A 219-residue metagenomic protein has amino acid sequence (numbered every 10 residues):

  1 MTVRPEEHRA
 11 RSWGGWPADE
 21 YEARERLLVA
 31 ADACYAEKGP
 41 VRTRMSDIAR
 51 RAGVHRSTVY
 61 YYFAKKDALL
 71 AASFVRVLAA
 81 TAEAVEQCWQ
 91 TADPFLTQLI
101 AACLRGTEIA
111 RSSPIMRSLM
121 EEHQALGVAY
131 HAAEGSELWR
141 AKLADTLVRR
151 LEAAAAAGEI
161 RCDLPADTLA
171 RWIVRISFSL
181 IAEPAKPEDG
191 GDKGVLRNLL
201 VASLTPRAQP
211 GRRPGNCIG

Functional and structural regions predicted by a protein language model:
M1-G14, E108, A141-D145, R149-A157 (+2 more regions): C-terminal peripheral helix-coil segments that are non-catalytic and often amphipathic
M1-K38, R42-R51, A68-A71, N216-I218: Basic, helix-initiating cap at the start of DNA-binding domains
E37-P40, Y61, R161: Helix-turn-helix/winged-helix DNA-binding modules
A52-F63: Short hydrophobic/aromatic patch on the recognition helix
K66, S73, V77, T81 (+6 more regions): Hydrophobic/aromatic residues within well-ordered alpha-helical segments
A72, E83-M116, A170-I173, R213-P214: Hydrophobic alpha-helical connector segments
A82, S118, Y130-E159, D167-R171: Amphipathic alpha-helical packing segments from all-alpha helical-bundle domains
A110-E134: Amphipathic alpha-helical segments used for helix-helix packing
